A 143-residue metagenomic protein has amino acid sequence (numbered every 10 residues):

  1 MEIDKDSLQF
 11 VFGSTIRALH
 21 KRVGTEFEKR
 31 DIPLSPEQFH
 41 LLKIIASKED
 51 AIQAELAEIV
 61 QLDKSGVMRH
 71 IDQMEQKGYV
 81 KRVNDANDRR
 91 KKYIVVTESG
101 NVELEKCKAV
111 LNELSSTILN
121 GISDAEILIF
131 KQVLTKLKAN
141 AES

Functional and structural regions predicted by a protein language model:
M1-D4, A125-S143: C-terminal regulatory/oligomerization modules of transcriptional regulators
M1-R30: N-terminal leader segment of winged-helix/HTH proteins
Q9-F10, L34-K43: Short alpha-helical elements of helix-turn-helix
I16-R17, K43-S47, K108: Short, locally clustered residues in the helix-turn-helix/winged-helix DNA-binding domain
R22, H40-K43, V102: Pre-recognition alpha-helix immediately N-terminal to the DNA-recognition helix within helix-turn-helix or winged-helix
K48-I52: Short capping segments at the starts of secondary-structure elements
Q53-A54, S65, D72, K92: Residues within helix-turn-helix
I59, D72-Q132: Charged, amphipathic alpha-helical coiled-coil/dimerization segments
